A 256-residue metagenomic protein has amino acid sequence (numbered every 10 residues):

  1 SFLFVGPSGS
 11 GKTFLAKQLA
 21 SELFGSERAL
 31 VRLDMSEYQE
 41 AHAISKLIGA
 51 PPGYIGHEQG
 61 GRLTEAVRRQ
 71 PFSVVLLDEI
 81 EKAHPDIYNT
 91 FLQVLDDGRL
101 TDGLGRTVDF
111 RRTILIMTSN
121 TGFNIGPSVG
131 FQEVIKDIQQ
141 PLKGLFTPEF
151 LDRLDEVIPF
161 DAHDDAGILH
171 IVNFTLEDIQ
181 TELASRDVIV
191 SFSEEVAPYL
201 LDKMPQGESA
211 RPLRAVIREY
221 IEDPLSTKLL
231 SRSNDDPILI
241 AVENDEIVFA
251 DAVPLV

Functional and structural regions predicted by a protein language model:
S1-V256: AAA+ P-loop NTPase nucleotide-binding core of proteostasis motors
